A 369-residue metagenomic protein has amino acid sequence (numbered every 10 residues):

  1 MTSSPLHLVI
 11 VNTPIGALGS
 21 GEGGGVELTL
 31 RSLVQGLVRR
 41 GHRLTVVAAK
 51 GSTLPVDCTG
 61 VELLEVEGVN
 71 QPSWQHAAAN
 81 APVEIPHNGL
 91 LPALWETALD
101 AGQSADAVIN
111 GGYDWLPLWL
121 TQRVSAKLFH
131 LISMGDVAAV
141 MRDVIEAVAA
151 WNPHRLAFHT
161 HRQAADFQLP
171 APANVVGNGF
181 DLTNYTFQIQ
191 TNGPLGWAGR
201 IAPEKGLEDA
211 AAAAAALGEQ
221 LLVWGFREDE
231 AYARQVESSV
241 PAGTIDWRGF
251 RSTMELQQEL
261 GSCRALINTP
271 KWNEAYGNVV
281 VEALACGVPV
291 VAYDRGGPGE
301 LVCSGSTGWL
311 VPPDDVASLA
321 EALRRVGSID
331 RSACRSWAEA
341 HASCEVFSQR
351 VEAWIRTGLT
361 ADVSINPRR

Functional and structural regions predicted by a protein language model:
M1-G51: N-terminal subdomain of nucleotide-sugar transferases
I15-A17, G36-A81: N-terminal strand-loop element at the rim of the active site of nucleotide-sugar-dependent glycosyltransferases
I85, G89, G327-R369: A charged, aromatic-enriched C-terminal amphipathic alpha-helix characteristic of glycosyltransferases across folds
R155-A157, P170-W224: Conserved donor-binding/catalytic core segment of Leloir-type glycosyltransferases
G225, A233-M254: Nucleotide-activated donor-binding/catalytic signature segment of Leloir-type glycosyltransferases, i.e., the conserved
Q257, V280-A285, G299-E300, S306: Short alpha-helical segment that forms part of, or immediately flanks, the ligand-binding pocket in carbohydrate-active
P289-A292: Short hydrophobic beta-strand element within catalytic cores of glycosyltransferases and related nucleotide-activated
S304-G305, W309-D315, L323-S328: Conserved acidic donor-binding segment of nucleotide-sugar-dependent glycosyltransferases
